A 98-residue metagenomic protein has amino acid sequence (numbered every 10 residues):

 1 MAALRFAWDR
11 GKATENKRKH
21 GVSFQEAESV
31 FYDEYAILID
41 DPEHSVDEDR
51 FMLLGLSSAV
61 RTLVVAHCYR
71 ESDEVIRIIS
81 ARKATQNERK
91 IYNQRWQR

Functional and structural regions predicted by a protein language model:
M1-R98: Ribonuclease/tRNase effector modules and their secretory precursors
